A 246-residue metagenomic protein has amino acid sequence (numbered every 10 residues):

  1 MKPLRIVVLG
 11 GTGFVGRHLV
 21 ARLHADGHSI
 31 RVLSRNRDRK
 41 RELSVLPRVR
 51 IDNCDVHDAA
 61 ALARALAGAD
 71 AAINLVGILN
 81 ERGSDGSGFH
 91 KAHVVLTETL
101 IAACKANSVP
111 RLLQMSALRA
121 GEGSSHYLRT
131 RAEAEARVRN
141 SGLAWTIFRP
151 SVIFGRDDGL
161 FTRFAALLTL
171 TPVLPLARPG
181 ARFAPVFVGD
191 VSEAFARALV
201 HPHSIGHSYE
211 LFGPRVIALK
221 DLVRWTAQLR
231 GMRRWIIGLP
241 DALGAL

Functional and structural regions predicted by a protein language model:
L4-H28: N-terminal Rossmann NAD(P)H-binding glycine-rich loop of SDR-like oxidoreductase domains
F14-H18, V94, A132: Residues forming the Rossmann-fold NAD(P)(H) cofactor-binding site
D38-T99, A103-N107, L118-G123: NAD(P)H-binding glycine-rich loop region in Rossmannoid oxidoreductase-like domains and their noncatalytic homologs
H90-V94, L113, R131, A184: Short alpha-helix in the Rossmann-fold core of NAD(P)-dependent oxidoreductases
S116, E135-G159, A166: Conserved beta-loop-beta element that borders a ligand/cofactor-binding pocket
G159-L160, R178-V200, G206-E210, D221: Substrate-positioning beta->alpha
R197-L246: Mid/C-terminal beta-alpha module of Rossmann-like enzyme folds, strongest in SDR-family dehydrogenases/epimerases
